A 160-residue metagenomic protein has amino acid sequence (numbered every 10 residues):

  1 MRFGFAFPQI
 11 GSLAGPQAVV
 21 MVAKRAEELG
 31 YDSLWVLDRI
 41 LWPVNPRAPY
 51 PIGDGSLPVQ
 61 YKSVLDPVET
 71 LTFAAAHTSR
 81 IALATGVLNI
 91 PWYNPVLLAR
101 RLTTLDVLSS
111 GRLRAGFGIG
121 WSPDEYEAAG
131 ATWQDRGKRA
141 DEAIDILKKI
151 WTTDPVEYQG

Functional and structural regions predicted by a protein language model:
M1-H77: N-terminal beta1-alpha1-beta2 module of alpha/beta enzyme domains
G4-A6, L83-G86: Short beta-strands and strand-loop turn motifs
Q9-G11, I40-L41, N89, I119-P123: Active-site-proximal loop/turn and secondary-structure-junction residues that shape catalytic pockets, frequently
G55-L57, T72, T78-I81, T85 (+1 more regions): Internal, glycine-rich beta/alpha segment that forms the wall or movable "lid" of small-molecule/cofactor binding
